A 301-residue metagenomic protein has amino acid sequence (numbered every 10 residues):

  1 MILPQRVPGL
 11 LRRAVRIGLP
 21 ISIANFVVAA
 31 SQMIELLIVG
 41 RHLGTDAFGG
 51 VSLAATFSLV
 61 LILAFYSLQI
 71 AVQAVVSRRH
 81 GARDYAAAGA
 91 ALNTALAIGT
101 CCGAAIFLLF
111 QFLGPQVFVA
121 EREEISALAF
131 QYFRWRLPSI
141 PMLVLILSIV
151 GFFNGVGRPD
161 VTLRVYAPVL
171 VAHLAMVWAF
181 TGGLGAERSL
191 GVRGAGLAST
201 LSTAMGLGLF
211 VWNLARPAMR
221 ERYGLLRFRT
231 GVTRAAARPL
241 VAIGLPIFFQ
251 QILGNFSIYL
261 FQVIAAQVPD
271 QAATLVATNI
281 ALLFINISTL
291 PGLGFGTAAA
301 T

Functional and structural regions predicted by a protein language model:
M1-I21, V76-M142, A172-A175, A179 (+1 more regions): Short alpha-helical transmembrane segments in multi-pass integral membrane proteins
R12-Q73, A242-A265: Signature of the first transmembrane helix
L19, S31, E35, L68 (+9 more regions): Residue-level signal for transmembrane alpha-helical positions in Major Facilitator Superfamily
N25-A29, L63, G103, R136-I140 (+5 more regions): Residue-level hotspots within the lipid-embedded alpha helices of multi-pass solute transporters
A30-G49, F118-E123, A179-G185, S189-L190 (+2 more regions): Helix-terminus/linker motif at the lipid-water interface of multi-pass membrane proteins
E35, V72-Q73, L113-G114, I149 (+5 more regions): Hydrophobic/aromatic residues in alpha-helical transmembrane segments
G50-F107, I146-G157, V161-T162, A277-T301: Small-residue-rich hydrophobic transmembrane alpha-helices
Y66-Q69, Q73, R136-N154, T162-H173 (+2 more regions): Short runs within selected transmembrane alpha-helices of multi-pass transporters and secretion channels
